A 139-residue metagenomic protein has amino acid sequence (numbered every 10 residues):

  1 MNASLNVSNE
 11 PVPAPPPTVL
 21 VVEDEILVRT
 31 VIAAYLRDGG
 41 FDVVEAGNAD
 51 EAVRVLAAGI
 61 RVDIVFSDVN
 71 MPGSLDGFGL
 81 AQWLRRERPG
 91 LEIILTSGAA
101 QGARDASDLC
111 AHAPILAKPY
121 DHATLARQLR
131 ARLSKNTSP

Functional and structural regions predicted by a protein language model:
M1-L20, I26, A33, E51 (+5 more regions): Non-catalytic signal-transmission and effector/linker regions of two-component phosphorelay proteins
E25-R29, P72: Short acidic/polar segment at the start of the alpha1 helix of CheY-like receiver
T30-D38: Charged docking surfaces used in two-component/phosphorelay signaling
E45-I64, R104-D105: Acidic, metal-coordinating helix/loop segments flanking the phosphotransfer/catalytic sites of two-component signaling
N48, L75-L80: Acidic catalytic/metal-coordinating carboxylates
D68-V69: Active-site residues of response regulator receiver
A99-A103: Negatively charged, flexible loop motifs adjacent to catalytic sites in prokaryotic signal transduction proteins
